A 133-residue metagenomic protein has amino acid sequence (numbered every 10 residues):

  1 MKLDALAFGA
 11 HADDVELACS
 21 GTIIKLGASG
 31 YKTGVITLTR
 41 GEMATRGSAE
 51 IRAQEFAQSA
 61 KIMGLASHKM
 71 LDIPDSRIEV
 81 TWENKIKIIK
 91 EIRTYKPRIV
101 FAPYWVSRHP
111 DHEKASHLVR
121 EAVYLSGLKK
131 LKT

Functional and structural regions predicted by a protein language model:
M1-Y95: Active-site rim/loop-helix segments in enzyme catalytic domains that contact anionic ligands
S67-H68, I99, G127: Secondary-structure boundary/capping signal
K96-S116: Active-site microenvironments of hydrolase-like enzyme catalytic domains
H117-Y124: Basic phosphate/pyrophosphate-binding loop/patch that engages nucleotide-derived ligands
S126-T133: Short mixed-charge
